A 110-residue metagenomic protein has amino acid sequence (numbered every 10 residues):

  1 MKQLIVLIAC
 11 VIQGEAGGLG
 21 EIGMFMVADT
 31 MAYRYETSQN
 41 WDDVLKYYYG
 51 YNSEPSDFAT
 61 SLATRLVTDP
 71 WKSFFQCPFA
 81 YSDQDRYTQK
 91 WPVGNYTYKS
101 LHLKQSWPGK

Functional and structural regions predicted by a protein language model:
L4-K110: Bacterial extracytoplasmic/cell-wall-associated proteins, especially those involved in peptidoglycan
